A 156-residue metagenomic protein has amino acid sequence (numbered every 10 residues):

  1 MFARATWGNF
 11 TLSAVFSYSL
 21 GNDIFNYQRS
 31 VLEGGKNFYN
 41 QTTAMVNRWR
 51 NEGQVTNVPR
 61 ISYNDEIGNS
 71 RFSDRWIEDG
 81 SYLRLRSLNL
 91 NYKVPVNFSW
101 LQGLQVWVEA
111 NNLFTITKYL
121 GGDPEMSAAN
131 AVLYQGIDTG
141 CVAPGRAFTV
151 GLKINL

Functional and structural regions predicted by a protein language model:
M1, L88, V150-L152: Membrane-embedded beta-strands of outer-membrane beta-barrel proteins, especially the hydrophobic/small aromatic
M1-N9: Long hydrophobic segments that form regular secondary structure
A3, A14, V106-V108, L152: Membrane-embedded beta-strand positions of outer-membrane beta-barrel proteins
T6, S17-S19, E109-L113, N155: Outer-membrane beta-barrel pore domains and translocons
N9-S13, F98: Repeated loop/turn-to-beta-strand initiation elements of outer-membrane beta-barrel proteins
S19-Q105, A110: Extracytoplasmic gating/loop element in the C-terminal half of outer-membrane beta-barrel translocons and assembly
G21-Y27, N37-F38, T115-P124, A131: Outer-membrane beta-barrel proteins
R48-Q54, S70, T117-L156: C-terminal beta-signal and terminal closure region of outer-membrane beta-barrel proteins
